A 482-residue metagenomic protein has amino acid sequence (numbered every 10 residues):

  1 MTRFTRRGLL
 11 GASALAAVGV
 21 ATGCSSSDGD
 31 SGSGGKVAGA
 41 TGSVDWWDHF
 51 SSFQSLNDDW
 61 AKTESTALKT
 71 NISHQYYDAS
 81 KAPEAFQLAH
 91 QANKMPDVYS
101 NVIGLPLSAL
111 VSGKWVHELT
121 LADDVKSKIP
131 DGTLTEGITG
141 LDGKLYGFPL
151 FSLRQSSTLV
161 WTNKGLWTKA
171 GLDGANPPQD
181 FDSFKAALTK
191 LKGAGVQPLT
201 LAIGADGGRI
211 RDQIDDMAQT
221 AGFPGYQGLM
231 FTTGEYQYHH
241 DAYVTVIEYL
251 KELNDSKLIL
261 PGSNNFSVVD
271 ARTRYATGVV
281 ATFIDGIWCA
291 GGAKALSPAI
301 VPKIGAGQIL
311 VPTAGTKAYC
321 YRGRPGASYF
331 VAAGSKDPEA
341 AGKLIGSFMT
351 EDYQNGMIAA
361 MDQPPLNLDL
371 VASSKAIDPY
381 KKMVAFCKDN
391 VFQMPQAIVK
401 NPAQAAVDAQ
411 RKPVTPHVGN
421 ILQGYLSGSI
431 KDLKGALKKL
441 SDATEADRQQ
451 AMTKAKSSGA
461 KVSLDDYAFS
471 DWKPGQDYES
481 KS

Functional and structural regions predicted by a protein language model:
T2-S108, G174, D442-S482: Conserved N-terminal structural module of periplasmic/extracytoplasmic solute-binding proteins
K36, T120-E136, P177-Q179, A221-T245 (+3 more regions): Short, solvent-exposed loop/beta-turn-alpha elements that line the ligand-binding surface or hinge of extracytoplasmic
A89, P96-D97, S127-W167, T316-R322 (+1 more regions): A structural signal for short loop-to-beta-strand junctions that line the ligand-binding cleft of periplasmic/secreted
Q91-A92, A170-D173, S256, S297-L368 (+1 more regions): Extracytoplasmic/periplasmic substrate-recognition and gating elements
G104-T158, D212-Q213, G305-G307, K481-S482: Hinge/lid segment of periplasmic solute-binding proteins
L141-L153, T158, D182-Y236, V280 (+1 more regions): Extracytoplasmic/periplasmic solute-binding protein
A187-L188, F231-N264, I309: Glycine-centered hinge/linker elements that transmit conformational signals in sensory and ligand-binding systems
Q396-S482: Conserved C-terminal helix/tail region of periplasmic/extracytoplasmic solute-binding proteins
